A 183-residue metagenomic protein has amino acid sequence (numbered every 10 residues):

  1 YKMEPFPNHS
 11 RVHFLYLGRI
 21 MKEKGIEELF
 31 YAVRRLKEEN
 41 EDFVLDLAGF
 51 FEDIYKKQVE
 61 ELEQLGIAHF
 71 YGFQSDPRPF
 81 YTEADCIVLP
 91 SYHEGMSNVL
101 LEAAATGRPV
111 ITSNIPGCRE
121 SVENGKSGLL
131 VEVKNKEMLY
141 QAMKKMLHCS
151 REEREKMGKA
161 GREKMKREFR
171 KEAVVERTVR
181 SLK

Functional and structural regions predicted by a protein language model:
Y1-R11, P79: Acidic anion/phosphate-binding donor-loop and adjacent secondary structure in glycosyltransferase catalytic cores
V12-R35, L129, E137: A conserved mid-protein helix/loop that constitutes part of the nucleotide-sugar donor-binding site
R35, V44-Y71: Short, structured helix-loop element that forms part of the nucleotide-activated donor/catalytic region
F73, Y92: Aromatic "clamp/platform" in nucleotide-sugar-dependent glycosyltransferases that forms part of the donor/acceptor
S75-A84, A105, R119, E123: Short acidic alpha-helix that forms the nucleotide-activated donor recognition element in Leloir-type transferases
P109-T112, V122: Short hydrophobic beta-strand element within catalytic cores of glycosyltransferases and related nucleotide-activated
N124-G125, L129-K136, K145-R151: Conserved acidic donor-binding segment of nucleotide-sugar-dependent glycosyltransferases
K145, E153-E168, R177-R180: A short, well-ordered alpha-helix in the C-terminal region of glycosyltransferases
